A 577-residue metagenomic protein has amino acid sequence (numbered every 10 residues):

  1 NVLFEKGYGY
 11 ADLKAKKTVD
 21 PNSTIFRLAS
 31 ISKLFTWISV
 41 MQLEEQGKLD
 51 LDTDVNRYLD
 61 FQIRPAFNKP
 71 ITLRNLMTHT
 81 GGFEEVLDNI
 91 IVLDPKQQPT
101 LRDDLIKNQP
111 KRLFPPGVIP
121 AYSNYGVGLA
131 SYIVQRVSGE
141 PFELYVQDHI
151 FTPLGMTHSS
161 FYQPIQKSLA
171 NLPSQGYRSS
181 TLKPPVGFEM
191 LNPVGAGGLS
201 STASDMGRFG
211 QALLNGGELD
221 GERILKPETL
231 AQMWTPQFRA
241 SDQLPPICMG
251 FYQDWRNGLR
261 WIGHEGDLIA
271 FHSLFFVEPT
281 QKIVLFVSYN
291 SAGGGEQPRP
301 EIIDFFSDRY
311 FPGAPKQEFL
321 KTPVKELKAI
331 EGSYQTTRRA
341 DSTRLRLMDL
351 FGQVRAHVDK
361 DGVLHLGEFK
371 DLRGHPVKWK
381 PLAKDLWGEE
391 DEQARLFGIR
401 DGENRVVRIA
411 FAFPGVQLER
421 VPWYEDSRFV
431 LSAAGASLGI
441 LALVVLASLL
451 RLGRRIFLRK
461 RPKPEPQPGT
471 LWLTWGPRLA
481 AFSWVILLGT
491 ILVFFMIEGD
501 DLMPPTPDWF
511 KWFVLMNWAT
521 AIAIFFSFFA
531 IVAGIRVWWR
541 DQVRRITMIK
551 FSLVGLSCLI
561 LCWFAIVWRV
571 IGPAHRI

Functional and structural regions predicted by a protein language model:
V2-K14, P65-P279, F306: Short, surface-exposed loop or secondary-structure junction motifs that flank catalytic or metal-binding residues
A11-D20, E296-I303: A short, polar/charged loop-to-alpha-helix boundary motif
F26-A29, P120-Y122: Catalytic tyrosine of NAD(P)H-dependent dehydrogenase/reductases that use a Tyr as the general acid/base
R27-D52, V127-Q135, M206-F209, K282: Active-site SXXK
L51-A66, L154: Short, glycine/proline-biased beta-turn/loop segments that scaffold the active-site neighborhood
L274-S291, V407-F411: Short, well-ordered beta-strand elements
Q297-I577: Peripheral terminal and inter-domain segments
